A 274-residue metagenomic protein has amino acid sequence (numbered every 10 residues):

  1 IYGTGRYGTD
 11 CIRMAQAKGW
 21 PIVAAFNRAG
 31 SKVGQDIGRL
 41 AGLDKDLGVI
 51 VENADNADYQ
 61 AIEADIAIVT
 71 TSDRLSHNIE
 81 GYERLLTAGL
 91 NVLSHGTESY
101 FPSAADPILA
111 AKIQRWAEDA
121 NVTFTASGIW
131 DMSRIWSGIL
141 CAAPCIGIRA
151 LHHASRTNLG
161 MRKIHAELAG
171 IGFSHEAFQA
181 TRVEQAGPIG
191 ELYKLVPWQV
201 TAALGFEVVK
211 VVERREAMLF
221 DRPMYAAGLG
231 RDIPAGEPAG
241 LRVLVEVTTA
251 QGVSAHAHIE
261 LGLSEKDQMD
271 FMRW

Functional and structural regions predicted by a protein language model:
I1-T87: N-terminal glycine-/serine-/threonine-rich beta1-alpha1-beta2 phosphate-ribose binding loop of Rossmann-like
Y2, R6, A143-R273: Active-site-lining helix/loop region of Rossmann-like oxidoreductase modules
I22, V92, T123-F124: Hydrophobic beta-strand scaffold residues
R28, L90, G96-Y100, I129-W130 (+1 more regions): Short, ordered loop/turn segments at secondary-structure junctions
H77-I79, E83, A88, G96-T123: Rossmann-fold NAD(P)-binding glycine/threonine-rich loop
E98-F101, F124-I129, Q179-I189: Flexible, glycine/proline-enriched loop segments at strand-loop-helix junctions that form or flank small-ligand binding
A120-I148: Adenosine-phosphate binding glycine-rich loop
